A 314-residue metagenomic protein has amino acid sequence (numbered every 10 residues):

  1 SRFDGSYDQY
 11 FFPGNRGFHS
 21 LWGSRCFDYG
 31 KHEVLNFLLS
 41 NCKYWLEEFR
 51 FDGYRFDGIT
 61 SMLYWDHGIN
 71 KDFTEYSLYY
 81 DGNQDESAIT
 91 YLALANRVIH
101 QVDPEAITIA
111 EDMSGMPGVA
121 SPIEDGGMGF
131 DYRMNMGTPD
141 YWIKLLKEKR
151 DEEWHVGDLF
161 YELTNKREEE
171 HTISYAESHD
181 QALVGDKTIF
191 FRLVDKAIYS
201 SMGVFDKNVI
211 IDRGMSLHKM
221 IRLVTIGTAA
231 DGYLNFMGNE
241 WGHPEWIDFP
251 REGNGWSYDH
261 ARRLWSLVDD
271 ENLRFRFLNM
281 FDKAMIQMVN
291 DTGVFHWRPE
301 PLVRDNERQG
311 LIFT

Functional and structural regions predicted by a protein language model:
S1-Q84: Substrate-binding/active-site clefts of carbohydrate-active enzymes
S6, W22-S24, G129, H179 (+1 more regions): Residue-level signal for pocket-adjacent positions within structured domains
Y7-F11, F27, M134, V184 (+2 more regions): Short clusters of hydrophobic/aromatic residues that line enzyme substrate/ligand-binding pockets
W22, W45, Y175, L264-L267: Tryptophan-centered motif/residue detector
F27-K31, I211, E271-F275: Short acidic-aromatic active-site loops that bind/stabilize oxyanions
V34, L38-W45, Y91, A95 (+2 more regions): Alpha-helical packing segments of well-folded alpha/beta enzyme cores
R50-D52, N70-E252, Y258, N290-T314: Conserved alpha/beta catalytic core and glycan-binding cleft of carbohydrate-active enzymes
H260-V294: Catalytic cores of secreted or luminal carbohydrate-active enzymes
